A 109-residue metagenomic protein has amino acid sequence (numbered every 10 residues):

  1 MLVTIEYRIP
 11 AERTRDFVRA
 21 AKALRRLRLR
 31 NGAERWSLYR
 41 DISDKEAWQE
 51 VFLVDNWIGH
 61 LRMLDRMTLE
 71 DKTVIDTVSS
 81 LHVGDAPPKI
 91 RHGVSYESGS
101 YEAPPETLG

Functional and structural regions predicted by a protein language model:
M1-R8, S37-R66: Short, well-ordered beta-strand segments in beta-rich or mixed alpha/beta enzyme and ligand-binding folds
E12-W36: Short amphipathic alpha-helical segments
R13, A33, D65, Y96-E97: Intrinsically disordered, low-complexity segments enriched in polar/charged small residues
R13-R15, I58-H60, S98: Residue-level signal for secondary-structure boundary sites
K22, M67-T68, E106-L108: Short intrinsically disordered coil segments
R26-R35, L53-K89: An amphipathic, aromatic/His-enriched active-site/gating alpha helix that lines ligand/cofactor pockets
P87-G109: Short, low-order "capping/linker" segments at domain edges
